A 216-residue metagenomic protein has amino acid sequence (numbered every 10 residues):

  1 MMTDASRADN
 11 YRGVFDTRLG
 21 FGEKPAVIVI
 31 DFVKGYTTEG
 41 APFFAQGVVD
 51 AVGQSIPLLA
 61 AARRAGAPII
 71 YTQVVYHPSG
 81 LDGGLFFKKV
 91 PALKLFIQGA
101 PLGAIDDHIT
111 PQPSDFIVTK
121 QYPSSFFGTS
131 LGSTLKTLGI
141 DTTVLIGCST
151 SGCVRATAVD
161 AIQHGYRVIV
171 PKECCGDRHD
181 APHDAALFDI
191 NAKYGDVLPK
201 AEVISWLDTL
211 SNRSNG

Functional and structural regions predicted by a protein language model:
M1-Q112, F116, L207-G216: Active-site acidic carboxylates
R64-A67, G139, G165: Glycine-centered short loops/turns at secondary-structure junctions
G99-G147: Internal catalytic-core helix/loop-beta-alpha segment that presents or stabilizes conserved functional determinants
V118, G195-S205: Short acidic-hydrophobic, aromatic-tinged amphipathic segments that line or gate anion-handling sites
V144-G147, R167-D180: A short glycine-rich beta-strand->turn/loop micro-motif centered on a GG-aromatic cluster
T150-T157: Short glycine/serine/threonine-rich phosphate/pyrophosphate-binding segments that cradle anionic phosphate groups
R178-N191: Active-site-proximal loop->helix
